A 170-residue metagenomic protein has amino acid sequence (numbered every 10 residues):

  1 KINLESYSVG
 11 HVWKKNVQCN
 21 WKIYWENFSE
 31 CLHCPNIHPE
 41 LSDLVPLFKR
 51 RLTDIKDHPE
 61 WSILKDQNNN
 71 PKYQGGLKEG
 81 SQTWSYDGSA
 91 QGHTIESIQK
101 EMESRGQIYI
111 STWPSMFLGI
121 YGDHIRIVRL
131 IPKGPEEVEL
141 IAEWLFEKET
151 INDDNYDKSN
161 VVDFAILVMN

Functional and structural regions predicted by a protein language model:
K1-N170: C-terminal catalytic domain of Rieske-type non-heme iron oxygenases
